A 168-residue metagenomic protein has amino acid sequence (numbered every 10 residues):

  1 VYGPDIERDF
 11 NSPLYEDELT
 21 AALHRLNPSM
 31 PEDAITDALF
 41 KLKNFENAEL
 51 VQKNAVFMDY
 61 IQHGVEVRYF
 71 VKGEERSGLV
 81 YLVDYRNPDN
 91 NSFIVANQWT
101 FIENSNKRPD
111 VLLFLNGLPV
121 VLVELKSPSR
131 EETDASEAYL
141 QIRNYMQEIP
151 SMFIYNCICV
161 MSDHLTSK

Functional and structural regions predicted by a protein language model:
V1-K168: An alpha-helical interface "stripe"
